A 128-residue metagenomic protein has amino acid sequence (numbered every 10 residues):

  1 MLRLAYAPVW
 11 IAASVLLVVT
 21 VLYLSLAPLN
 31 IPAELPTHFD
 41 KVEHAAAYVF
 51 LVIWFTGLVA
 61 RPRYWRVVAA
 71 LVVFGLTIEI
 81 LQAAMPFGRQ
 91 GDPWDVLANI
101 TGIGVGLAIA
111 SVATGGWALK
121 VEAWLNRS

Functional and structural regions predicted by a protein language model:
M1-W94, I100, G104-S128: Bulky hydrophobic segments
